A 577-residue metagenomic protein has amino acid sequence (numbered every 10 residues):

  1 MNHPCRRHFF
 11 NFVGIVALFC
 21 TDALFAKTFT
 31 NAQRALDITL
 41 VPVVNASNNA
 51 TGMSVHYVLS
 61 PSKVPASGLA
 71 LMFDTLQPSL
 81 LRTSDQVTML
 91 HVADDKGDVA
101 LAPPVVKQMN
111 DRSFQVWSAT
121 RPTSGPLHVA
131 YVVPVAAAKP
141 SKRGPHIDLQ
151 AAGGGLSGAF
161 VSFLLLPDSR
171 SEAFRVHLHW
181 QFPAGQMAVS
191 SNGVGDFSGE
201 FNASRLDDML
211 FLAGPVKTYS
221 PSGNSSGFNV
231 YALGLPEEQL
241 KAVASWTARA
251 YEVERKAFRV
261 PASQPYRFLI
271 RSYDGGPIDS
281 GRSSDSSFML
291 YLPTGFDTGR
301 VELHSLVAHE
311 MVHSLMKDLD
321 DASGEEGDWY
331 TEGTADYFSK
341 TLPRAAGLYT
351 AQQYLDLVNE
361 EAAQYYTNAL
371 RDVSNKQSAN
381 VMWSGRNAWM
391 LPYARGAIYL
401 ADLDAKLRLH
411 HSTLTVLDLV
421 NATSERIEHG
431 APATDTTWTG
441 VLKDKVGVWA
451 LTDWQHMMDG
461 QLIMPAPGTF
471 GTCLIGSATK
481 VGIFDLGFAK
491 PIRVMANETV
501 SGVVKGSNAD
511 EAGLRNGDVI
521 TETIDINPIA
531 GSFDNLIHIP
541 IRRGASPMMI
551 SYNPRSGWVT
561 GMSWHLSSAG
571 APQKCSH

Functional and structural regions predicted by a protein language model:
C20-T21: N-terminal signal peptide c-region/cleavage motif recognized by signal peptidases
K27-P42, T51-V58, Q86, R426-H577: Beta/coil-rich, acidic/histidine-enriched accessory regions frequently appended to metallopeptidases
I38-L40, A50-L69, L90, T247: Short, well-ordered beta-strand segments enriched in hydrophobic/aromatic residues
S79-H146: A surface-exposed beta-strand-loop module
T83-V92, V161-P167, A173-G193, N202-D208 (+2 more regions): Zn2+-dependent metallopeptidase catalytic core
V133-E172: Glycine/proline-rich low-complexity spacer/linker segments in large multi-domain proteins
T218-G327: Juxtacatalytic substrate-recognition/specificity segment
E325-A397: Acidic/His/Gly-enriched intrinsically disordered linker/tail segments that often contain short helix/coil "MoRF-like"
